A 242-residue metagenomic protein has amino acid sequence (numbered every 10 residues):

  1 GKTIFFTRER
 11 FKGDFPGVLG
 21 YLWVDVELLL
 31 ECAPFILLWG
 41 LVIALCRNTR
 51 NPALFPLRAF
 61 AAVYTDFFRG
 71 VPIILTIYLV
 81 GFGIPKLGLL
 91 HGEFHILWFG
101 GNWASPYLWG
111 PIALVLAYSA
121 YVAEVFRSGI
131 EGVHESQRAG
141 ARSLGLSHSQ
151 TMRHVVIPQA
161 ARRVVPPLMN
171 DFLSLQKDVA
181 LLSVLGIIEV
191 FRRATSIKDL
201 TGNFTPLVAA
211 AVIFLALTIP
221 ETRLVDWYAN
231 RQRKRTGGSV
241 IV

Functional and structural regions predicted by a protein language model:
G1-V242: Transmembrane alpha-helices and adjacent helix-loop boundaries
